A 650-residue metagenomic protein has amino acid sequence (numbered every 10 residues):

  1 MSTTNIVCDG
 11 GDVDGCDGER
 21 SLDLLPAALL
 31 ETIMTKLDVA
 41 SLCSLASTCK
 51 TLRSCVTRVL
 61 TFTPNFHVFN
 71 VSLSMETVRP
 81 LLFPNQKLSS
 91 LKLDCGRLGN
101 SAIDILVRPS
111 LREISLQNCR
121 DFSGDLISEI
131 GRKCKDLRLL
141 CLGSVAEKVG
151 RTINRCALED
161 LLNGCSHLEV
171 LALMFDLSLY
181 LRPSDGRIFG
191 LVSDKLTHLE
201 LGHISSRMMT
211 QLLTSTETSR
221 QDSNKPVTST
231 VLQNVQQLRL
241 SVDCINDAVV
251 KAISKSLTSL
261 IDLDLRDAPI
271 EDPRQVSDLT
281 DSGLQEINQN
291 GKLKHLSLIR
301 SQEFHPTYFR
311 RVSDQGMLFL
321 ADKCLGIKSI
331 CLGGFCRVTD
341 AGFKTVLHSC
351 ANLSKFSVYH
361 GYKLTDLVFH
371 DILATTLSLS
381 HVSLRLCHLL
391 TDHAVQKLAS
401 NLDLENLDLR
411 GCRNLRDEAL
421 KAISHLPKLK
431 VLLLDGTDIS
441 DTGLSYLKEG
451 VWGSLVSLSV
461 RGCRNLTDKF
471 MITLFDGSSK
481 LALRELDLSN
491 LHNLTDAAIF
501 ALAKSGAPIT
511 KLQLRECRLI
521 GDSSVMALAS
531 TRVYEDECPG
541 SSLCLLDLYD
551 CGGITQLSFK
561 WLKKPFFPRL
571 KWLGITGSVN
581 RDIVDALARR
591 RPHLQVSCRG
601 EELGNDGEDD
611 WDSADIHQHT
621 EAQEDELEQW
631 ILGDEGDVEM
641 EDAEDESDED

Functional and structural regions predicted by a protein language model:
M1-L24, A146, D612, Q618-D650: CRL adaptor-proximal regions
M1-Y308, L318-A321, S329-C331, C336-T339 (+6 more regions): N-terminal adaptor-interaction module of cullin-RING ubiquitin ligase components
T63, L88, L111, L137 (+16 more regions): Conserved hydrophobic position(s) of the canonical leucine-rich repeat
H67, K92, S115, C141 (+15 more regions): Conserved positional slot within leucine-rich repeat
P84, V107-R108, R132-K133, G164 (+20 more regions): C-terminal capping segment of individual leucine-rich repeats
G99, F122, K148, L179 (+17 more regions): Leucine-rich repeat
D222-K225, S454-L455, L481-L483, T531-I554 (+1 more regions): Leucine-rich repeat domain C-terminal region
L377-V395, S400-L548: Eukaryotic tandem repeat interaction scaffolds
